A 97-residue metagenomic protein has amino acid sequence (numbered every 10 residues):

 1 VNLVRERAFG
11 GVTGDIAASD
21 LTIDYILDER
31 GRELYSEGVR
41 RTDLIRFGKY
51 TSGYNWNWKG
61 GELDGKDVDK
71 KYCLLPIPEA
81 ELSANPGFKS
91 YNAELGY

Functional and structural regions predicted by a protein language model:
V1-L3: Short, surface-exposed beta-strand/strand-loop-strand elements in extracellular ectodomains
R5, T13-Y97: Long, intrinsically disordered, low-complexity segments
